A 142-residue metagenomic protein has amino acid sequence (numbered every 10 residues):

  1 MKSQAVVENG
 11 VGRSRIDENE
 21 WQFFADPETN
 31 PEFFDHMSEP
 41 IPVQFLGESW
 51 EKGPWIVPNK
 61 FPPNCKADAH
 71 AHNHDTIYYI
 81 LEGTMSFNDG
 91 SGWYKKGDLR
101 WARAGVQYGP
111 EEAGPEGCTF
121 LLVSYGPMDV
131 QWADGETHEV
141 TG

Functional and structural regions predicted by a protein language model:
M1-G53, E136-G142: A short, N-terminal "cap"/entry segment at the start of jelly-roll beta-barrel domains of the cupin/DSBH fold
E48, V57-N59, A67-H72, D89-S91 (+1 more regions): Short histidine-centered beta-strand/loop micro-motifs that create catalytic or ligand/metal-coordination sites
F61-N64, L81-E82, R103-Q107: Short acidic (Asp/Glu) patches
P63, H72-D89: Glycine- and acidic-residue-biased ligand/ion/polar-headgroup-sensing regions
K66, L99-W101, T119: Residue-level marker of beta-strand positions
N88-Q107: Short acidic-glycine-tyrosine-enriched beta hairpin
A104-Q131: Ligand-binding loop in jelly-roll beta-barrel domains
